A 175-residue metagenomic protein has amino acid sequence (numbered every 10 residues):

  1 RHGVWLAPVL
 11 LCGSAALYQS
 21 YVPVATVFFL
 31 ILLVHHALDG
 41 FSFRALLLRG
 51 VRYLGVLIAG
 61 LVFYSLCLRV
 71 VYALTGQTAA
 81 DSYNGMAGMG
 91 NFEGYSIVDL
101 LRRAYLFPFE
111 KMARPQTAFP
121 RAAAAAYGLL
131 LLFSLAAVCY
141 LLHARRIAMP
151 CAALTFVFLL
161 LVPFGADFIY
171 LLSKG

Functional and structural regions predicted by a protein language model:
H2-W5: Membrane-helix interface segments
A7-V9, A15: Short hydrophobic "helix-edge" motifs at membrane interfaces and signal-peptide entry regions
C12, Q19-V34, G40-G175: Transmembrane catalytic cores of multi-pass membrane glycosyltransferases and polysaccharide-assembly enzymes
